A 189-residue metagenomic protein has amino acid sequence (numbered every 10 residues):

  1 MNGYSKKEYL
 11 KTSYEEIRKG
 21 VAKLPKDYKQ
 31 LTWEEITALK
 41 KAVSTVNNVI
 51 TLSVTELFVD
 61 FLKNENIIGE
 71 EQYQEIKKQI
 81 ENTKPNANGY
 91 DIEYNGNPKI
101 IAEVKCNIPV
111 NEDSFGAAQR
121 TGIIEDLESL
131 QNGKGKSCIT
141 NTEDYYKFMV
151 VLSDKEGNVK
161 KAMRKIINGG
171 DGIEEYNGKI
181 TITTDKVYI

Functional and structural regions predicted by a protein language model:
M1-E16, M163-I189: Non-catalytic C-terminal interaction segments of nucleic acid-processing enzymes
M1-E70, I80: Interdomain/boundary linker segments immediately adjacent to catalytic/signaling cores
I36, Y73-I80, I108, I182: Extended hydrophobic/Leu-rich segments
K41-T45, I76-I80, N111-Q119: Surface-exposed cleft-lining segments at the edges of enzyme active sites
V49-S53, L57, P85-A87, G122-E125 (+1 more regions): Short, well-structured alpha-helical interface segments that form or flank functional binding sites
N66-Y94: Long amphipathic N-terminal alpha/beta scaffold segment
Y90-N107: Active-site beta-strand-loop-beta-strand hairpin of nuclease catalytic cores that positions key catalytic residues
V104-G169: Catalytic cores of nucleic-acid endonucleases
